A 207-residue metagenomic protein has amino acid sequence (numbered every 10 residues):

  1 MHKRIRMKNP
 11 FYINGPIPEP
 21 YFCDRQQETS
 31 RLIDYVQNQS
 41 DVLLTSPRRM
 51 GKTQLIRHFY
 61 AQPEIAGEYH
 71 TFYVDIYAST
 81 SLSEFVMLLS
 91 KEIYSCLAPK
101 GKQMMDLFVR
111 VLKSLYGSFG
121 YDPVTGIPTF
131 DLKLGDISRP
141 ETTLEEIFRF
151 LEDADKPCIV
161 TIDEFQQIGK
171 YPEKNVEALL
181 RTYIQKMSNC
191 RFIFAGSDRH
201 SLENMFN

Functional and structural regions predicted by a protein language model:
M1-V42, P47: A short, basic N-terminal segment
I13, T71, T161-D163: Short beta-strands and strand-loop turn motifs
D24, V74, I193-F194: Small/polar loops that bind or transfer phosphate-bearing groups
T29, R57, S90, K174-A178: Short amphipathic alpha-helical segment that frequently serves as the phosphate-/nucleotide-binding helix
D34, H58-I65, K91, T182-Q185 (+1 more regions): Short, well-ordered alpha-helices that flank and scaffold nucleotide-derived cofactor binding pockets
D41, D131-R199, N207: Conserved Walker B catalytic segment
P47-M50, Q54-I159: P-loop NTPase nucleotide-binding core
L202: Catalytic NTP-binding/metal-coordinating core of nucleotidyl cyclase/transferase enzymes
